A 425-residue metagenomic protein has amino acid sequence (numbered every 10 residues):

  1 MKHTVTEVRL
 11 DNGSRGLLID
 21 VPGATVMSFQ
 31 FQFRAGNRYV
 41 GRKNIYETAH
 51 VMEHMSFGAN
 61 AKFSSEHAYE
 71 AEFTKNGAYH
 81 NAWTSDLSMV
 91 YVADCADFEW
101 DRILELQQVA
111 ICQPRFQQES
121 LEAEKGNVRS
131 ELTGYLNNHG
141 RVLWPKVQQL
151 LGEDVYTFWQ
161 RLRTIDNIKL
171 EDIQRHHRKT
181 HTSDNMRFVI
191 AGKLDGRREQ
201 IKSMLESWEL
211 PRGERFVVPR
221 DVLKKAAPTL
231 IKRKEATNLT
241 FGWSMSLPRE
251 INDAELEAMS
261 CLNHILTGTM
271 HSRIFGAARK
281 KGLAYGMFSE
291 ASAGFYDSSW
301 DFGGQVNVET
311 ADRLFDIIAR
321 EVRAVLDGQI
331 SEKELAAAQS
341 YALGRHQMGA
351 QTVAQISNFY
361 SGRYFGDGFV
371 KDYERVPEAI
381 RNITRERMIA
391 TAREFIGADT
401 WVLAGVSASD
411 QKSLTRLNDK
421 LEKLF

Functional and structural regions predicted by a protein language model:
M1-V26: N- or domain-start disorder-to-order transition segments that initiate the globular core
H3-E7, P219, T229: Short, acidic/polar N-cap/turn motifs at the starts of alpha helices
R9, K225-R233, A404: Short amphipathic
L17-D20, H177, A227-K232, A392: Short, surface-exposed beta-strand/loop micro-motifs that present aromatic residues
D20-F73, W243, D253-L266, I274 (+1 more regions): Active/ligand-binding-proximal structured segments within catalytic/core domains that scaffold catalytic residues
P22-T25, A236-T237, G397: Short strand-connecting beta-turns/loops that link adjacent beta-strands
K62, H67-F216, R220-V222, L247-E250 (+3 more regions): Charge-rich, well-structured scaffold segments of protease-associated domains
A236-N238, S244-L247: Acidic, glycine-rich loop-and-beta core segments that form the ion-binding/anion-interacting portion of active sites
